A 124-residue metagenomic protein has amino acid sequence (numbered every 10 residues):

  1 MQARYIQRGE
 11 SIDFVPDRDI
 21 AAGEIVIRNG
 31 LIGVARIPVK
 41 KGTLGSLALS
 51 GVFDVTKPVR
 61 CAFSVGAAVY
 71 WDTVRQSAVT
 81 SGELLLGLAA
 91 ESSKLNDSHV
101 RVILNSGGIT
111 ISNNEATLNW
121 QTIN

Functional and structural regions predicted by a protein language model:
M1-N124: Surface-exposed, low-hydrophobicity beta-strand/loop segments enriched in small/polar/acidic residues
